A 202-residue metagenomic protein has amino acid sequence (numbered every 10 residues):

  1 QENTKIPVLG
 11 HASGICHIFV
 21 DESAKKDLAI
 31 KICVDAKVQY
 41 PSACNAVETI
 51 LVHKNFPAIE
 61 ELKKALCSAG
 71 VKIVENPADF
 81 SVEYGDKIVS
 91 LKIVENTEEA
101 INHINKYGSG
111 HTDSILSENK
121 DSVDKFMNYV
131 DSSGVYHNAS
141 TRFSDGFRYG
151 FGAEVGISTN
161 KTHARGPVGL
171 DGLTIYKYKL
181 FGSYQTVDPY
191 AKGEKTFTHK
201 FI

Functional and structural regions predicted by a protein language model:
Q1-I88, H137: ALDH superfamily catalytic-core signature
I18, L91, V155-I157: Preference for bulky hydrophobic residues occupying beta-strand positions in well-ordered beta-sheet regions
K26, N96-E98, K120: Residues at or immediately preceding the N-termini of alpha-helices
I50-V52, D86-E95, G110-I115: Short, well-ordered beta-strand elements within core beta-sheets of diverse protein domains
N55, V94-N96, E118, S140: Histidine- and/or cysteine-centered catalytic micro-motif in compact active-site loops
I93-I104: Contiguous C-terminal substrate-recognition/catalytic subdomains in enzyme active sites
N102, K106-I202: C-terminal core of ALDH-fold dehydrogenases
